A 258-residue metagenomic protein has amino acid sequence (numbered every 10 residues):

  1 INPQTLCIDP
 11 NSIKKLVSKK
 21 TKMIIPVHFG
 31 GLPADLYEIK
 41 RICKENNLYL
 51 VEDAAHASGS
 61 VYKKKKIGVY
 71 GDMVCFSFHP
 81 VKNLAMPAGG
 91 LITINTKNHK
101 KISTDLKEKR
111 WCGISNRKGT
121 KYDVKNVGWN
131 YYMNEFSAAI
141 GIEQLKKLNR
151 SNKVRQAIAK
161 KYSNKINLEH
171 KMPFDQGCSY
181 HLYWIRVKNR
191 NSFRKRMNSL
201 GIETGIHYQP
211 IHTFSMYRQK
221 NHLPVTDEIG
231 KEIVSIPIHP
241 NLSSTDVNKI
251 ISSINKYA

Functional and structural regions predicted by a protein language model:
I1-T5, G205: Short beta-strand->loop structural element characteristic of the AMP-binding/adenylate-forming
Q4-M86, L91-H99, S235: Active-site phosphate-binding strand-loop segment of PLP-dependent enzymes
P10-N11, K15, M23-V27, L32 (+3 more regions): PLP-dependent aminotransferase class I/II
